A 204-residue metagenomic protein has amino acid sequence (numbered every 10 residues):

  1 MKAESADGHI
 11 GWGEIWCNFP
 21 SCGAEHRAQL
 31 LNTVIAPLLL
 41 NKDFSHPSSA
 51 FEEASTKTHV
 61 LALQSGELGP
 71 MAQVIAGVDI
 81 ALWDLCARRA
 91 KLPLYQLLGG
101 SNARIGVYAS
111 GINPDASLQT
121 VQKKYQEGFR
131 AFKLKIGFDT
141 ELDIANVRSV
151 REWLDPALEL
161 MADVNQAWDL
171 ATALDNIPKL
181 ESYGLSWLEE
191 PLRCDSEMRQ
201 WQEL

Functional and structural regions predicted by a protein language model:
M1, G8, I35, V78 (+5 more regions): Conserved, mostly hydrophobic/aromatic
E4-R89: Metal- or metallocofactor-binding catalytic centers and their adjacent structured scaffolds across diverse enzyme
D79-P114: Glycine-rich, aromatic-flanked loop segments that form ligand/cofactor-binding clefts across common enzyme folds
S101-V107, G128-R130, D155-L158, G184-S186: Short, well-ordered coil/turn segments that N-cap beta-strands
A103-A116, K135-G137, D163-L170: Active-site mouth loops of central-metabolism enzymes
I112-K124, L170-I177: Short, acidic/polar
K123-G137: Catalytic domains of carbohydrate-active enzymes, especially glycoside hydrolases
L134, T140-L204: Catalytic core of soluble alpha/beta enzymes
